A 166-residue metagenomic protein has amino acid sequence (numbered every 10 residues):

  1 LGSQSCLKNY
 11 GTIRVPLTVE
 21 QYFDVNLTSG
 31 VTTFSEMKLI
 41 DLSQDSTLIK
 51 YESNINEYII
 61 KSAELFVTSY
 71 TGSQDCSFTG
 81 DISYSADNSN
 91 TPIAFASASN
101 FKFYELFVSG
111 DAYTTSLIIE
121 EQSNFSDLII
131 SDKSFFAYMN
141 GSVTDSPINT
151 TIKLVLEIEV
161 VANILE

Functional and structural regions predicted by a protein language model:
L1-D24, A63, E166: Bacterial Sec-dependent N-terminal signal peptides
D24-E36, F101-T115: Extracellular carbohydrate recognition and processing domains and analogous Trp-centered ligand-binding platforms
N26-S62, T68, D75-T79: Post-signal-peptide N-terminal segment of Sec-exported extracytoplasmic proteins
F66-S77, T144-T150: Extended, low-complexity, turn-rich repeat/linker tracts enriched in Gly/Pro/Ser/Thr and Asp/Glu that occur
S73-S89: Short, surface-exposed beta-strand/strand-loop-strand elements in extracellular ectodomains
A86-G110: Terminal beta-strand-rich extracellular "head" domains that mediate receptor/glycan or other ligand binding
V108-E157: Cysteine-clustered segments with highest specificity for TGF-beta superfamily mature ligands
V155-E166: Short, low-complexity, Pro/Ser/Thr/Gly-rich segments in the mature regions of secreted, periplasmic
